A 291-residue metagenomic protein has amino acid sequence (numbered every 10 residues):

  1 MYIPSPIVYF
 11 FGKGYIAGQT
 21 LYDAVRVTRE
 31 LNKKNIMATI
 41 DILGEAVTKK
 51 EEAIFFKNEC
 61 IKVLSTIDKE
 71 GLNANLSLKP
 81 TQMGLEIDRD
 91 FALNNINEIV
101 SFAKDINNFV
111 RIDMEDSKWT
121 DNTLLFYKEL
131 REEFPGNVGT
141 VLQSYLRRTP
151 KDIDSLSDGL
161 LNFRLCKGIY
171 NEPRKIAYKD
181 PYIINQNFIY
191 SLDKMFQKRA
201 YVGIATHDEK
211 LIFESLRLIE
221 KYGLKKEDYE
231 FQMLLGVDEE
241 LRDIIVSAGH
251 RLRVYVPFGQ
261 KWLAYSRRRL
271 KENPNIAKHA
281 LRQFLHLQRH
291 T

Functional and structural regions predicted by a protein language model:
M1-T291: Positively charged, amphipathic and often flexible ligand-engagement surfaces
